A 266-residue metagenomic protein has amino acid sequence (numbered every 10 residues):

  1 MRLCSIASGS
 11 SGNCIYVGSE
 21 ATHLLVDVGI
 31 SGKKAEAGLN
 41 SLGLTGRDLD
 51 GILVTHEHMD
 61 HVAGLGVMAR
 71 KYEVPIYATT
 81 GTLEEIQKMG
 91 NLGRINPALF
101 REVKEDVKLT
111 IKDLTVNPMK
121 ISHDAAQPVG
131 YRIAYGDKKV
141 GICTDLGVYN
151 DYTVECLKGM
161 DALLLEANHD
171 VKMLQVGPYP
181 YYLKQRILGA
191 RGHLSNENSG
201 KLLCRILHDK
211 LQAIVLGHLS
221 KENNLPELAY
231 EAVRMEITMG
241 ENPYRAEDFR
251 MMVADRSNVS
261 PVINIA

Functional and structural regions predicted by a protein language model:
M1-L42, V129-D145, A162: Conserved beta-strand hairpin/beta-sheet module of binuclear metal-dependent hydrolase folds, prominently
V26-G29, D50-E57, Y77-T80, G141-T144 (+3 more regions): Active-site neighborhood of phospho(di)ester-bond hydrolases with catalytic His/Asp-centered motifs
K33-T79: Active-site metal-binding motif and surrounding structural segment of the metallo-beta-lactamase
M59-H61, L83-E85, A126, V148-D151 (+2 more regions): Active-site environment of divalent metal-dependent phosphoester hydrolases
A63-Y72, Q87-G90, N224-E231: Metal-dependent catalytic neighborhoods of phosphoester/phosphodiester hydrolases
T80-G130, Y135-D137: Metallo-beta-lactamase
D151-M252: Cap/insert and terminal regions of metallo-dependent hydrolase folds
F249-A266: Short, basic/aromatic-enriched C-terminal tail that caps enzymatic domains
